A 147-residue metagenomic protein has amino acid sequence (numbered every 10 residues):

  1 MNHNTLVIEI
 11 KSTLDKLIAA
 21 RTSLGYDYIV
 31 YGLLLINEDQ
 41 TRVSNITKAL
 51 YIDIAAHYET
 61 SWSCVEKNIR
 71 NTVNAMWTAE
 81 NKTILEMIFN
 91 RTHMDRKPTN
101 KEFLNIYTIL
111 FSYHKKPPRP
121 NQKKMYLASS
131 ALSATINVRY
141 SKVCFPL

Functional and structural regions predicted by a protein language model:
M1, L6-V7, K11, D15-K67 (+1 more regions): Conserved mixed alpha/beta catalytic, RNA-binding, or beta-rich assembly cores of soluble enzyme, regulatory
M1-V7, K16-L17, R21, Y26 (+1 more regions): Non-catalytic accessory segments flanking P-loop/AAA+ NTPase cores
G32, I36, A75-M76, L110: Amphipathic alpha-helical segments in well-ordered regions
K67-R70, W77-R139: C-terminal engagement/docking regions of AAA+ P-loop ATPases
